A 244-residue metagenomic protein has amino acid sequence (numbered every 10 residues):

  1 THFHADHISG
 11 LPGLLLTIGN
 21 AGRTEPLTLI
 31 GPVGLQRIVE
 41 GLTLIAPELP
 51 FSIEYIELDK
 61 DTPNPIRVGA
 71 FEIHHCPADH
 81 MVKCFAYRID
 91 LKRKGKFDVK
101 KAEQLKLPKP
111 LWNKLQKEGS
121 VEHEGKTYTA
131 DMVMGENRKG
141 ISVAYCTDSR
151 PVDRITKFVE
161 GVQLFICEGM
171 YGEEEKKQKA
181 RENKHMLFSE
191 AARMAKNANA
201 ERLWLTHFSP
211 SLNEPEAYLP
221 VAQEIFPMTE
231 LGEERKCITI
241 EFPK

Functional and structural regions predicted by a protein language model:
T1-I30, E54-D59: Active-site metal-binding motif and surrounding structural segment of the metallo-beta-lactamase
F3, V33-G34, K101-A102, T147-S149 (+3 more regions): Active-site metal-binding loops of divalent metal-dependent hydrolases
G10-T17, G41-L42, N213-V221: Metal-dependent catalytic neighborhoods of phosphoester/phosphodiester hydrolases
L16, N20, L44, R193: Short, well-ordered alpha-helices that flank and scaffold nucleotide-derived cofactor binding pockets
P26-V33, I166, W204-L205: Short internal beta-strands
G34-A46, Y55-D61: A gly/proline- and charged-residue-enriched helix-loop-helix capping module
L58-T62, V152-K244: Binuclear metal-ion centers of metallo-dependent hydrolases, dominated by the metallo-beta-lactamase
F71-Y145, S149-F158, L164-G169: Active-site-proximal loop/helix segment associated with metal-binding centers of metalloenzymes
